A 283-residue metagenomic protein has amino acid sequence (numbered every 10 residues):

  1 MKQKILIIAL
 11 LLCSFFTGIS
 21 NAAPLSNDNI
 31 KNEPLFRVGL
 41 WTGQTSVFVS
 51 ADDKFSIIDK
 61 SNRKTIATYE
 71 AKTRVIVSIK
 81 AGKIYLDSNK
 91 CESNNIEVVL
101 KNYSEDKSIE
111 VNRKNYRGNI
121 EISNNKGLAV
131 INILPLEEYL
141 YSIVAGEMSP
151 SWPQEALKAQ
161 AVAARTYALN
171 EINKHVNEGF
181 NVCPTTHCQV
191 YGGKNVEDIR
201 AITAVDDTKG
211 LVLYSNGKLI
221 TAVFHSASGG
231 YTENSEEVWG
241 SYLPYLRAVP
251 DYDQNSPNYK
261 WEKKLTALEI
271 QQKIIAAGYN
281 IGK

Functional and structural regions predicted by a protein language model:
K2-K283: Conserved, single-site charged/polar hotspot
